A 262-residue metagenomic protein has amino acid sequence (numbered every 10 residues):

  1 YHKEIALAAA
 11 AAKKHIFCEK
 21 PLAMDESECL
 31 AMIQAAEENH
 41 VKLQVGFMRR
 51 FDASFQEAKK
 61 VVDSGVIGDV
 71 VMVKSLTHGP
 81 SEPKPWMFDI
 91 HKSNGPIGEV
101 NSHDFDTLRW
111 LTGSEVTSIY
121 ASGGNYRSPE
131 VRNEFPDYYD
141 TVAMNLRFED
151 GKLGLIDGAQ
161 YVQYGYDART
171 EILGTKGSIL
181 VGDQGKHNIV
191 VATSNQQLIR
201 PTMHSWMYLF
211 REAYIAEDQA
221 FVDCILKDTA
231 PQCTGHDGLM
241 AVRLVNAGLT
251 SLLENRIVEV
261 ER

Functional and structural regions predicted by a protein language model:
H2, A6, C29, S54-F55 (+4 more regions): A general structural signal for well-ordered alpha-helical segments in protein cores
K3-R50, G65: Beta-strand-loop-alpha-helix segment that lines the small-molecule cofactor/substrate pocket of alpha/beta enzymes
K14, N39-K42, D69-V71, D150-G154: Short, well-ordered coil/turn segments that N-cap beta-strands
F17, K42-Q44, K74, Y120 (+2 more regions): Structural detector of well-ordered beta-strand residues that form the stable sheet scaffold of enzyme domains
E28-L30, E38, E149, A220-R262: C-terminal helix-rich "cap/oligomerization" subdomain common to oxidoreductases
R49-P136, N255: Predominantly a Rossmann-like dinucleotide-binding segment in NAD(P)-dependent oxidoreductases
F105-H187, I215-D228: Contiguous beta-strand/loop segments that form the cofactor/metal-binding neighborhood of enzyme cores
Q163, W206-D218, M240: Active-site loop of classical SDR/Rossmann-like NAD(P)-dependent oxidoreductases, centered on the catalytic Tyr-X3-Lys
